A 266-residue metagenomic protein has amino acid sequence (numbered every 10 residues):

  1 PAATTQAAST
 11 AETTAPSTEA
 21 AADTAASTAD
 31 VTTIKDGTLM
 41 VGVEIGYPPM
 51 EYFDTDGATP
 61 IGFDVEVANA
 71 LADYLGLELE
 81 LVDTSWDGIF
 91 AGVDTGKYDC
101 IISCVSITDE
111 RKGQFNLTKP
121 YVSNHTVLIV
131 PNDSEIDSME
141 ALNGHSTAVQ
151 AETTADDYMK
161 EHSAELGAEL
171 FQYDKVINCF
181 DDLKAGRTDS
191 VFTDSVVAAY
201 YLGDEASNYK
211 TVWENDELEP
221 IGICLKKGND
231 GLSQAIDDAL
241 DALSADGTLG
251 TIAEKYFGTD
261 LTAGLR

Functional and structural regions predicted by a protein language model:
P1-T38, L261-R266: Short, low-complexity disordered leader/linker segments with a strong preference for bacterial N-terminal type II
A26-C104: Extracytoplasmic small-molecule ligand-binding "clamshell" domains of the periplasmic binding protein/Venus flytrap
A26-V31, T154-D174, Y209-V212, D241-R266: Ligand-binding clefts/hinges and TM-proximal coupling segments of bilobed small-molecule sensing domains
I45, V122-V130, S195, A199-D241 (+1 more regions): Periplasmic-binding protein-like
E51-G57, A68-L77, A155-D174, L202-A206: Ligand-binding cleft/hinge of the Venus flytrap
V65, N69, E78-A141, Y209-K210 (+1 more regions): Acidic, polar ligand-binding/catalytic clefts
V65-Y74, D133-I136, S146, A151-T154 (+1 more regions): Extended ligand-binding regions for polar small-molecule ligands
G88-A91, S103-Q114, K160-S163, D182-L218: A ligand-binding cleft/hinge motif common to bilobed small-molecule-binding domains
